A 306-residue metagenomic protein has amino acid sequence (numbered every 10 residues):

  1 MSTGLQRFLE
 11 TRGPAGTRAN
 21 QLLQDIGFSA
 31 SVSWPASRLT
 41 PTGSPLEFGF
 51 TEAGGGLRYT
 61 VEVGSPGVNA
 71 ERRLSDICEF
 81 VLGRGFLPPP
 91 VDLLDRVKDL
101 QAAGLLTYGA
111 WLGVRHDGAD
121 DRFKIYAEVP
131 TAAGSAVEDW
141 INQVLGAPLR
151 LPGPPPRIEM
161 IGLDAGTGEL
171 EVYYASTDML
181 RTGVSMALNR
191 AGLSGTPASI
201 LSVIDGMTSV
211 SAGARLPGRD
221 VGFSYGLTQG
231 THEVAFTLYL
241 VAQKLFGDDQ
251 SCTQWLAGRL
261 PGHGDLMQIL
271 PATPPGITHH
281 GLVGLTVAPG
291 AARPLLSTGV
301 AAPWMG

Functional and structural regions predicted by a protein language model:
M1-L105: An N-terminal, globular interaction/scaffold subdomain
P41-G54, L106-G118, P156-A165, R215-G230 (+1 more regions): Broad, structure-driven detector of short, well-ordered beta-strand segments within folded domains
G55-P66, D121-A132, T167-L180, E233-K244 (+1 more regions): Extracellular/lumenal glycan-associated surfaces
P66-P89, A133-L149, T182-T196, F246-G264: Extended intrinsically disordered, low-complexity coil regions enriched in Ser, Thr, Gly, Ala and often Pro
E79-D95, G153-R157, I200-I204, R259-T278: A short, surface-exposed interaction/processing loop segment used at functional sites
F86-T182: Internal, hydrophobic cores of structured domains that mediate oligomerization or house catalytic pockets within large
A191-G276: Intrinsically disordered, low-complexity segments enriched in Gly and acidic/Ser/Thr residues that form flexible
L270-G306: Hydrophobic, glycine-enriched assembly/anchoring segments
